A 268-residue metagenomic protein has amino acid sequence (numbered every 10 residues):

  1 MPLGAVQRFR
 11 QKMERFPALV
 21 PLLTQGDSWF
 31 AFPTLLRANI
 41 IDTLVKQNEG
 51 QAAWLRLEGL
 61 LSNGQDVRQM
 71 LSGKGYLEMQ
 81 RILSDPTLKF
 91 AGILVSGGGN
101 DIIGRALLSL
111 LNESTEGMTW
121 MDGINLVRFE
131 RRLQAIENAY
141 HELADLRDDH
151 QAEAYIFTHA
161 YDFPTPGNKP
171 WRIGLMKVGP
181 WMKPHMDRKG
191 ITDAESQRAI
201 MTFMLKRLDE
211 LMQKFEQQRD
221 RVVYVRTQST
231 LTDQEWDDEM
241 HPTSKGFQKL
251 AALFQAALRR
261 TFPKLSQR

Functional and structural regions predicted by a protein language model:
M1-P21: Short N-terminal or domain-adjacent regulatory/targeting segments
P21-L23, A31-F129: Conserved SGNH/GDSL esterase-like catalytic core that processes O-acyl groups on lipids and polysaccharides
A31-P33, D101-R105, P164-P170, L231-E235: Short catalytic/ligand-binding loop motif for oxyanion handling, primarily in non-cytosolic enzymes, centered on
L60-G64, V222-E235: Acidic carboxylate-rich catalytic motifs and surrounding loops in phosphoryl-/glycosyl-chemistry enzymes
E116-N138, L143, A194-M201: Surface-exposed cleft-lining segments at the edges of enzyme active sites
R132-W181: Hydrophobic, aromatic-enriched interface-forming segments
G167-V223: Substrate-gating cap/lid alpha-helix
E235-R268: Histidine-centered active-site loop/cap adjacent to the catalytic His in serine esterases/O-acetyl transfer systems
